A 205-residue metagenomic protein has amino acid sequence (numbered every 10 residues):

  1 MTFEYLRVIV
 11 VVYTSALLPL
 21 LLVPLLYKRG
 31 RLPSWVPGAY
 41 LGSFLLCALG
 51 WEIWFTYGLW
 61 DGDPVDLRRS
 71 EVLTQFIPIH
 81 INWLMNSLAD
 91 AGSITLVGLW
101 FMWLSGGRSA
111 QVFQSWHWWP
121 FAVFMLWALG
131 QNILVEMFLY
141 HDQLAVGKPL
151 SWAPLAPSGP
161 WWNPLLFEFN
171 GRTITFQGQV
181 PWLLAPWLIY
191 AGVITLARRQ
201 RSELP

Functional and structural regions predicted by a protein language model:
M1-P205: Aromatic-rich, lipid-facing transmembrane alpha helices and their immediate juxtamembrane interface loops in integral
